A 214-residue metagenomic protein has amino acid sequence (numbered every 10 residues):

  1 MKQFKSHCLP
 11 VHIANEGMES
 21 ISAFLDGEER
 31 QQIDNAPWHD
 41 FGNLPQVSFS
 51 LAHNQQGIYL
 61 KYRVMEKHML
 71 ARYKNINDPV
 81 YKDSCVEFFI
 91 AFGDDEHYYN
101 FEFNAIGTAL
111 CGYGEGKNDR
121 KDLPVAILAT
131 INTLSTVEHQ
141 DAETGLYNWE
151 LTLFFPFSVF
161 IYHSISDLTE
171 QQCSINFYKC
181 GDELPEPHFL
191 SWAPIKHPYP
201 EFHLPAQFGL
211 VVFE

Functional and structural regions predicted by a protein language model:
M1-E214: Structural preference for beta-rich elements and adjacent junctions enriched in aromatics
